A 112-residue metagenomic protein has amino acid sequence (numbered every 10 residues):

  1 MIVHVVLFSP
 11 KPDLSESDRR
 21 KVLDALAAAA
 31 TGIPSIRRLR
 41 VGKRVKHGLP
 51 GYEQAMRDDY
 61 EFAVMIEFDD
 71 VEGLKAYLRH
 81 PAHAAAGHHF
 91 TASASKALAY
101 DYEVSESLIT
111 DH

Functional and structural regions predicted by a protein language model:
I2-P10: Active-site-flanking beta-strand signature of metal-NTP-handling nucleotidyl enzymes and homologous cyclase-like
H4, H80-H83, H112: Histidine-centered active-site/metal-ligand motif
P10-P12, K43, F68-D70, E106: Non-catalytic surface loops within mature trypsin-like serine protease
K11-R19: Short, compositionally biased strand/turn segments that nucleate or flank brief secondary-structure elements
L14, T31-I36, A55-E61, E67-Y100: An amphipathic, aromatic/His-enriched active-site/gating alpha helix that lines ligand/cofactor pockets
R19-L26, Y77-H83: Short amphipathic alpha-helices in soluble, non-transmembrane regions that often serve as interface/regulatory elements
V41-R57, H88-H112: Glycine-rich beta-strand-turn "strand-cap" elements at beta-sheet edges
